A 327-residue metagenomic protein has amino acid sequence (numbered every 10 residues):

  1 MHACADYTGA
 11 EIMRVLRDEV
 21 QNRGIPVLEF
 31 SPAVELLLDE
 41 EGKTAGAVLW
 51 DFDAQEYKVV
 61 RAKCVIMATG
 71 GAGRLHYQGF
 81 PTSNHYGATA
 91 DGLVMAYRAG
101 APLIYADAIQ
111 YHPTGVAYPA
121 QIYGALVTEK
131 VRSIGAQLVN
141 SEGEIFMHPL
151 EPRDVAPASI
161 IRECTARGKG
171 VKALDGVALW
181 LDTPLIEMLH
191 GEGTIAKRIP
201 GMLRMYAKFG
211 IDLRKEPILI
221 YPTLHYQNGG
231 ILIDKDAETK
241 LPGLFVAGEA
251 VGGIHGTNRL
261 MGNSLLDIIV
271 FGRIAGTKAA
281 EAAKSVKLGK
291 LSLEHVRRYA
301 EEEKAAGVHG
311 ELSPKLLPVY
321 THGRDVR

Functional and structural regions predicted by a protein language model:
M1-E56, R61-K63, A68, H76 (+3 more regions): Conserved redox-cofactor binding core of oxidoreductases
A5-M13, H85-T89, V127, V131 (+7 more regions): Generic structural signal for well-ordered, non-membrane alpha-helical segments in soluble metabolic enzymes
E11-N22, C64, D91, M95-R98 (+4 more regions): Alpha-helical scaffold segments in soluble metabolic enzymes
V27-F30, V60-R61, M67-A68, L103-A108 (+6 more regions): General beta-strand structural signal in soluble alpha/beta enzymes
E29, V34-D39, K43-W50, R198-V251: A glycine-rich dinucleotide-binding beta-alpha-beta segment and adjacent secondary-structure elements that constitute
D39-E40, V139-H148, R153-V155, Y226 (+2 more regions): Glycine- and aromatic-enriched mobile tails/lids
C64-Q121, A125, G262-K278: Glycine-rich loop(s) and the adjacent beta-strand/alpha-helix scaffold that form part
A101-D212, E216, K278-S285, V319: An anion/pyrophosphate-binding glycine-rich loop and adjacent beta-alpha core in soluble alpha-beta enzymes
